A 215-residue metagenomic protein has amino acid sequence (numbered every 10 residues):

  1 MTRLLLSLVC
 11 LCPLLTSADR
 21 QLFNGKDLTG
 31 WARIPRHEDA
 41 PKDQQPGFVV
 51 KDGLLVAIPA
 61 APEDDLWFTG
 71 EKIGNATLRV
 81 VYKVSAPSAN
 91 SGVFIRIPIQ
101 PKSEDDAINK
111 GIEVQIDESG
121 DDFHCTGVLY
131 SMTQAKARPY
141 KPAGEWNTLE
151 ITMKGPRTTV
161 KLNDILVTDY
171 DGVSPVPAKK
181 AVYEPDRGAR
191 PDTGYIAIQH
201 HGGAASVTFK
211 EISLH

Functional and structural regions predicted by a protein language model:
M1-L8: Sec-dependent signal peptide recognition, specifically the positively charged N-region followed immediately by
L8-S17: Hydrophobic h-region of N-terminal signal peptides that target proteins for export in Gram-negative bacteria
A18-H215: Carbohydrate-interacting regions of secretory-pathway proteins
